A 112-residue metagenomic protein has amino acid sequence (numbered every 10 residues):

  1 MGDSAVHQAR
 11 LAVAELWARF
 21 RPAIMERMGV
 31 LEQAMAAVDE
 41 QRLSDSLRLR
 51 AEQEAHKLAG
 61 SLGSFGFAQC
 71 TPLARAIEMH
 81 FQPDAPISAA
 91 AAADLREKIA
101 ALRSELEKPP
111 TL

Functional and structural regions predicted by a protein language model:
M1-Q33, S61, D84-L112: Amphipathic, coiled-coil-like alpha-helical segments
V30-L49: Helix-loop segments that flank and shape redox-cofactor active sites
V38, D45, F65, P72 (+2 more regions): Short, polar/charged, Gly/Pro-enriched helix-capping and turn/loop motifs at alpha-helix termini and inter-helix linkers
D45-P83: Extended, amphipathic alpha-helices with heptad-repeat/coiled-coil or helix-bundle character that serve as
